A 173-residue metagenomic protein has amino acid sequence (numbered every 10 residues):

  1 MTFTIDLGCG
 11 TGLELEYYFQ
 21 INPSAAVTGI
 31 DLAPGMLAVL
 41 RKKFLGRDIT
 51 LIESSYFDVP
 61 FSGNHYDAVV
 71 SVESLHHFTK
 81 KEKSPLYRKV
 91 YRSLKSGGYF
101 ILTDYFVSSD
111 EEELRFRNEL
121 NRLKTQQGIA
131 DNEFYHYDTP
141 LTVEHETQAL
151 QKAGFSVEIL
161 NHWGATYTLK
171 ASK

Functional and structural regions predicted by a protein language model:
M1-F3: Short helix-loop-beta connector
I5, T11-D58: Class I SAM-dependent methyltransferase SAM/SAH-binding core
F61-V69: A short acidic, Gly/Pro-enriched loop at the edge of an enzyme's catalytic core that lines a small-molecule cofactor
A68-K81: A short SAM/SAH-binding and catalytic strip from SAM-dependent methyltransferases
S84-S96: A short glycine-rich, Lys/Arg-flanked "PGG" loop and its adjoining helix->strand segment in the class I
T103-A153, I159: C-terminal alpha-helical "lid/dimerization" subdomain adjacent to the S-adenosyl-L-methionine
A153-K173: Core SAM-dependent methyltransferase catalytic element
